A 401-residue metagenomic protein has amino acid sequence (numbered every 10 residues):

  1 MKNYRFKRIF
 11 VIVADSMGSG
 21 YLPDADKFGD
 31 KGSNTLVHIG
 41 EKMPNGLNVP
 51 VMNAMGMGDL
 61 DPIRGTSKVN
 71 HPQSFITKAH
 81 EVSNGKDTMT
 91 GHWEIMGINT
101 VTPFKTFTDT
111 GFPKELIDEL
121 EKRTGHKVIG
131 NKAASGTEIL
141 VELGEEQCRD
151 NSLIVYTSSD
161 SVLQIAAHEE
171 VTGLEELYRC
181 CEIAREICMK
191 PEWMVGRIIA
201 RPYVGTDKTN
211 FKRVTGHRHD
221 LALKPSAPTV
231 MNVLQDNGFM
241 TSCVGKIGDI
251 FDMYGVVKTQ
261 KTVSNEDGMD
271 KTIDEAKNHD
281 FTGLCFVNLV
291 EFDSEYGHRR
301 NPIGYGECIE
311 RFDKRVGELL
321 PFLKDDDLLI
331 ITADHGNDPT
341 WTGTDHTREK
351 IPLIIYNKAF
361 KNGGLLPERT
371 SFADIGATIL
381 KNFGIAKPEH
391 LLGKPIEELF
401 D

Functional and structural regions predicted by a protein language model:
M1-D401: Feature captures the catalytic ectodomains and active-site-proximal regions of enzymes that hydrolyze or transfer
